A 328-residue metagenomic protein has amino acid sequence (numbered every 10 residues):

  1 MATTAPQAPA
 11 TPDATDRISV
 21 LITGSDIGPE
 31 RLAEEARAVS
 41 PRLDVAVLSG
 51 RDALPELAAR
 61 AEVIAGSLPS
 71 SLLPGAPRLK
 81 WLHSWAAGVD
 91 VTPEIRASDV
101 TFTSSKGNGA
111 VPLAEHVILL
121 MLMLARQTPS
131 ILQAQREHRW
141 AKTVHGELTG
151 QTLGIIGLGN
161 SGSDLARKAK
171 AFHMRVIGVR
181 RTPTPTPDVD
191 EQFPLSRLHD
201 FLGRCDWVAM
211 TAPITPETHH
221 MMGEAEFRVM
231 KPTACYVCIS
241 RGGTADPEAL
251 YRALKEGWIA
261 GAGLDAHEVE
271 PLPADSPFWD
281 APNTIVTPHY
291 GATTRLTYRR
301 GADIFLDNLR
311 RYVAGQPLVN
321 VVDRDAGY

Functional and structural regions predicted by a protein language model:
M1-V63: N-terminal glycine-/charge-rich "phosphate-binding" loop or analogous flexible N-terminal tail
T15-R17, T149-T152, T233: Phosphate-coordination loops involved in phosphoryl transfer and adenosine-cofactor binding
A59-Q135, G146: Phosphate/diphosphate ligand-binding glycine-rich loop within oxidoreductases
A114-Q133, A171-F172, A302-Q316: Oxidoreductase and adenylate-handling cofactor-binding alpha/beta cores
I131-D164, E191-Q192: Glycine-rich NAD(P)-binding loop of Rossmann-like domains
A171-D188: NAD(P)-binding Rossmann-fold cofactor-contacting core
P183-P277: Rossmann-like adenosine-cofactor binding region
T233, I239-Y328: Rossmann-like dinucleotide-binding domain for NAD(H)/NADP(H)
